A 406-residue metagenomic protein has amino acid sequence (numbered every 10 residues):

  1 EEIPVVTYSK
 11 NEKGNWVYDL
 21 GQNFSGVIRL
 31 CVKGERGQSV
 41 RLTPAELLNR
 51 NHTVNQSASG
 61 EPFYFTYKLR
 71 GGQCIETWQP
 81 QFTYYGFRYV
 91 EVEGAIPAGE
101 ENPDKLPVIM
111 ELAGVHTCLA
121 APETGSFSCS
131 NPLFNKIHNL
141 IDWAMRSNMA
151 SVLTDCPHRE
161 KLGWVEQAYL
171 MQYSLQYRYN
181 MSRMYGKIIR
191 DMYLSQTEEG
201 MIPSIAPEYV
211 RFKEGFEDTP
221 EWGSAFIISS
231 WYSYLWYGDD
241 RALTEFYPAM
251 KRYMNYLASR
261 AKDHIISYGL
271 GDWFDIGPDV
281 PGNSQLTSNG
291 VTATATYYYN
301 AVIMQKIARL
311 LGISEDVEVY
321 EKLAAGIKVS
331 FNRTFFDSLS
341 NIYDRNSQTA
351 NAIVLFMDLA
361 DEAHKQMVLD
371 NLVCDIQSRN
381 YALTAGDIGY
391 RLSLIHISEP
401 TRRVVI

Functional and structural regions predicted by a protein language model:
E1-H158, E166-Q167, R183-G186, P203-V210 (+3 more regions): Extracellular/oxidizing-compartment recognition motifs
F63, C74-I75, P97, S128 (+4 more regions): Polar low-complexity intrinsically disordered regions enriched in Ser/Thr and small residues
G163-S398: Active-site core of glycosidic bond-cleaving carbohydrate-active enzymes
E399-R402, I406: Positively charged, low-complexity/disordered segments
